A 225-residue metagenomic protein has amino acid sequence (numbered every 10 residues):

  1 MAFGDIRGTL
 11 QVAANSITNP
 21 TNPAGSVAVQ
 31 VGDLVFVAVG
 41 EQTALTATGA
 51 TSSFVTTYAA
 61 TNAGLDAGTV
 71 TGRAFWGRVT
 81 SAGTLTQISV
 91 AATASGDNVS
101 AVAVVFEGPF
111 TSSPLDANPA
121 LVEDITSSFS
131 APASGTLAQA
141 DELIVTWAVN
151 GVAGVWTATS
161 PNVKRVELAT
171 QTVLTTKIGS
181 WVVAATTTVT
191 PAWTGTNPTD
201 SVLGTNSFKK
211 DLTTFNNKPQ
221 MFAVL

Functional and structural regions predicted by a protein language model:
M1-L225: Primarily extracytoplasmic/secreted proteins and surface-exposed domains characterized by disulfide-bonded cysteine
